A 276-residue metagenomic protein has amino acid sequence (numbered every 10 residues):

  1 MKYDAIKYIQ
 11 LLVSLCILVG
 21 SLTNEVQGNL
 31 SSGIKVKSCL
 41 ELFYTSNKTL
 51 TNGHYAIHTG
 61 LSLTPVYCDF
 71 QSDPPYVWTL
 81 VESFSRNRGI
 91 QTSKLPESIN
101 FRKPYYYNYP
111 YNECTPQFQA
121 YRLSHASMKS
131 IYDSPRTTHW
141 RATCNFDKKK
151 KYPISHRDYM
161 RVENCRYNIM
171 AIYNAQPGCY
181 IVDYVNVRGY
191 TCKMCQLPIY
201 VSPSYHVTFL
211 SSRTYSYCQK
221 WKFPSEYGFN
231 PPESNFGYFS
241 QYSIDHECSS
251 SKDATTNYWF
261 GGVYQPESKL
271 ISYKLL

Functional and structural regions predicted by a protein language model:
K2-L276: Mature extracellular or lumenal effector domains of secreted proteins and single-pass membrane receptors/adhesion
